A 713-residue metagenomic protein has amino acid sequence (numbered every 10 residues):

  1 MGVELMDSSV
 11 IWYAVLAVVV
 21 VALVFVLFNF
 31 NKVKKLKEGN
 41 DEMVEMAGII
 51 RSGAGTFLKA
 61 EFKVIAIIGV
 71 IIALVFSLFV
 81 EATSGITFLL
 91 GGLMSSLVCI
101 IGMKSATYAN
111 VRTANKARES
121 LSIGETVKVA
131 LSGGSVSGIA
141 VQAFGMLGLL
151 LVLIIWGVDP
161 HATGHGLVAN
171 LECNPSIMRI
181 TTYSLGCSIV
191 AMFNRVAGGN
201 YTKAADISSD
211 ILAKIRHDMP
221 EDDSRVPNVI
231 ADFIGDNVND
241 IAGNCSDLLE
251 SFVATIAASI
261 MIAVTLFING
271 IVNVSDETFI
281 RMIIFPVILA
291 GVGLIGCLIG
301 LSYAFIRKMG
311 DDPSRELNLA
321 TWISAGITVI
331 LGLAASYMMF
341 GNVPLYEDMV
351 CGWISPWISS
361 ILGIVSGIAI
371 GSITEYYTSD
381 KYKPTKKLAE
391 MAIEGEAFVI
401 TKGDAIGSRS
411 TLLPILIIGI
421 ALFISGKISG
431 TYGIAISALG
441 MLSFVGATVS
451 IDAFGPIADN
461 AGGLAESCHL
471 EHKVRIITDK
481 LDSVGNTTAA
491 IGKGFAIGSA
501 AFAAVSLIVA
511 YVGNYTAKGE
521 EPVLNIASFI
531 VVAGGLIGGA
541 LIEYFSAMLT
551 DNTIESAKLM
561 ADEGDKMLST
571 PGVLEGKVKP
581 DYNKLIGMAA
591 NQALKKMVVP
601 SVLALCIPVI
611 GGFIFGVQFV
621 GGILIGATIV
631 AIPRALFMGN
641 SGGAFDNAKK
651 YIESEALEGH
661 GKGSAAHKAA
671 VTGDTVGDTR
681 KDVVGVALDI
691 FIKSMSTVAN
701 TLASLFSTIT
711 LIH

Functional and structural regions predicted by a protein language model:
G2-H713: Hydrophobic packing and interface segments
